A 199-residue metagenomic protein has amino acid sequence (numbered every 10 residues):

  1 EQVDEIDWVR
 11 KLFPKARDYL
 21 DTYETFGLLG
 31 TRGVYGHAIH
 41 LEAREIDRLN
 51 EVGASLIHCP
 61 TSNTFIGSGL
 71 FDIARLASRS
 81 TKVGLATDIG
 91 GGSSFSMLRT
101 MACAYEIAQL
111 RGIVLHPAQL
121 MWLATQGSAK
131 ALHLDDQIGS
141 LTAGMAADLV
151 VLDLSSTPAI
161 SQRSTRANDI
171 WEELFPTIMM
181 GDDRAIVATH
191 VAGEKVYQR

Functional and structural regions predicted by a protein language model:
E1, H37-I39, V52, C59-P60 (+3 more regions): Fold-independent oxyanion-binding glycine-rich loops and adjacent beta-strand/coil segments at enzyme active sites
E1, P60-T64, I89-G91: Short, acidic/turn-prone active-site loops that include or flank metal/cofactor- and phosphate-binding residues
E1-S55, G67-V83, D136: Histidine/acidic residue-rich metal-binding segments in metalloenzymes
Q2-I6, A102-A108, N168-W171: Short glycine/proline- and charge-enriched loop/turn segments that cap or connect secondary-structure elements
F26-L29, A74-S161: His/Asp/Glu-enriched, well-ordered alpha-helical/loop segment that forms or immediately abuts the divalent-metal
Y35-H37, H58-T61, L85-D88, A192: Thr-Gly-centered strand-to-loop micro-motif
A43, T64-F65, G92, A159: Short glycine-rich, flexible loops that bind phosphorylated cofactors or substrates
A146-R199: C-terminal cap of metal-dependent C-N hydrolases
